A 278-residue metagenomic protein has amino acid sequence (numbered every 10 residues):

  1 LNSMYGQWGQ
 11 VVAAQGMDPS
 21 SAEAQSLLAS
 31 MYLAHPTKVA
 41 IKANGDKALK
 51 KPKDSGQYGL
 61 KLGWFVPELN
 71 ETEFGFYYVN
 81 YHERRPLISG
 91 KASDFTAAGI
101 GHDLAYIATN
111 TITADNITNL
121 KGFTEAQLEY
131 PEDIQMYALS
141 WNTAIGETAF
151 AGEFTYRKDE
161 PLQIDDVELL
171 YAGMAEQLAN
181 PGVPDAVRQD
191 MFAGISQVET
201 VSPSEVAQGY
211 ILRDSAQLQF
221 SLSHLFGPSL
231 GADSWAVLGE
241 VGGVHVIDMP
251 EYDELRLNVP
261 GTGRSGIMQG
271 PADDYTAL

Functional and structural regions predicted by a protein language model:
L1, S20, F65-E73, A144 (+1 more regions): Short loop/turn motifs that connect adjacent beta-strands in outer-membrane beta-barrel proteins
L1-N2, Y81: Outer membrane beta-barrel
N2-N44, I88-A126, I164-A207, P250-T276: Solvent-exposed loop segments that connect transmembrane elements
D54-Y58, D133-Y137, D214-L218, T276-L278: Residues that define the transmembrane beta-barrel architecture of outer-membrane proteins
L60-W64, F76, L139-T143, G152 (+3 more regions): Residues on the lipid-exposed face of transmembrane beta-strands in outer-membrane beta-barrel proteins
L62-P67, T72, Y130-P131, Q135-F150 (+1 more regions): Long hydrophobic segments that form regular secondary structure
Y78-R84, I145-E147, Y156-E160, F226 (+1 more regions): Transmembrane beta-strands of outer-membrane beta-barrel pores
R213, Q219-L278: Substrate-recognition/cap regions that form aromatic- and gly/pro-loop-enriched pockets for small-molecule ligands
